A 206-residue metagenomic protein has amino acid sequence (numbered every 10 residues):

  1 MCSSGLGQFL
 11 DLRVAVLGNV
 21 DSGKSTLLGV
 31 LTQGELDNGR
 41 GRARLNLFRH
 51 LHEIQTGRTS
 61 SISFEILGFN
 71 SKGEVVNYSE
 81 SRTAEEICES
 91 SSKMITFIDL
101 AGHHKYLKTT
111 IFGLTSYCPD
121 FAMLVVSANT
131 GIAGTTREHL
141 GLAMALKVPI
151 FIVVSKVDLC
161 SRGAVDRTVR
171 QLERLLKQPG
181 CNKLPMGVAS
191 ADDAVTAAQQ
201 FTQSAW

Functional and structural regions predicted by a protein language model:
C2-K105, Y117, A122: P-loop NTPase switch module centered on the Walker A-proximal segment
T26-L31, S63, T109, T135-L142 (+1 more regions): Alpha-helical scaffold elements adjacent to nucleotide-binding pockets in ATP/GTP-utilizing enzyme cores
V30, G34-D37, N70, G113-Y117 (+5 more regions): Conserved, well-folded catalytic cores of nucleic-acid-processing and energy-transducing macromolecular machines
R49, K72, V76, A128-I132 (+3 more regions): Charge-rich, low-complexity amphipathic helices in intrinsically disordered tails/linkers adjacent to domains
T56-R58, F69, S90, E138-L142 (+1 more regions): Noncatalytic linker/hinge segments flanking ATPase motor cores
S92-T96, L100-K108, S116-L140, M144-R167: Conserved Switch II/interswitch segment of TRAFAC-class P-loop GTPases
P149-F151, D158-W206: Canonical P-loop GTPase G-domain recognition
